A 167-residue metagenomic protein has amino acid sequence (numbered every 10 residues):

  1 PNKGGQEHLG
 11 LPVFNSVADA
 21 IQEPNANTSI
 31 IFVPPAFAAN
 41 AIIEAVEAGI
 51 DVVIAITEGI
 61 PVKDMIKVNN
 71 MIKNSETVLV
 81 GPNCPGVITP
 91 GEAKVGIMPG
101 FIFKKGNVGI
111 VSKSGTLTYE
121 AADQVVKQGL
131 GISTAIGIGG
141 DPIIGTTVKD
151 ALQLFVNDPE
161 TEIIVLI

Functional and structural regions predicted by a protein language model:
P1-I167: Catalytic-core regions of core metabolic enzymes, especially those transforming organic acids/acyl-group intermediates
